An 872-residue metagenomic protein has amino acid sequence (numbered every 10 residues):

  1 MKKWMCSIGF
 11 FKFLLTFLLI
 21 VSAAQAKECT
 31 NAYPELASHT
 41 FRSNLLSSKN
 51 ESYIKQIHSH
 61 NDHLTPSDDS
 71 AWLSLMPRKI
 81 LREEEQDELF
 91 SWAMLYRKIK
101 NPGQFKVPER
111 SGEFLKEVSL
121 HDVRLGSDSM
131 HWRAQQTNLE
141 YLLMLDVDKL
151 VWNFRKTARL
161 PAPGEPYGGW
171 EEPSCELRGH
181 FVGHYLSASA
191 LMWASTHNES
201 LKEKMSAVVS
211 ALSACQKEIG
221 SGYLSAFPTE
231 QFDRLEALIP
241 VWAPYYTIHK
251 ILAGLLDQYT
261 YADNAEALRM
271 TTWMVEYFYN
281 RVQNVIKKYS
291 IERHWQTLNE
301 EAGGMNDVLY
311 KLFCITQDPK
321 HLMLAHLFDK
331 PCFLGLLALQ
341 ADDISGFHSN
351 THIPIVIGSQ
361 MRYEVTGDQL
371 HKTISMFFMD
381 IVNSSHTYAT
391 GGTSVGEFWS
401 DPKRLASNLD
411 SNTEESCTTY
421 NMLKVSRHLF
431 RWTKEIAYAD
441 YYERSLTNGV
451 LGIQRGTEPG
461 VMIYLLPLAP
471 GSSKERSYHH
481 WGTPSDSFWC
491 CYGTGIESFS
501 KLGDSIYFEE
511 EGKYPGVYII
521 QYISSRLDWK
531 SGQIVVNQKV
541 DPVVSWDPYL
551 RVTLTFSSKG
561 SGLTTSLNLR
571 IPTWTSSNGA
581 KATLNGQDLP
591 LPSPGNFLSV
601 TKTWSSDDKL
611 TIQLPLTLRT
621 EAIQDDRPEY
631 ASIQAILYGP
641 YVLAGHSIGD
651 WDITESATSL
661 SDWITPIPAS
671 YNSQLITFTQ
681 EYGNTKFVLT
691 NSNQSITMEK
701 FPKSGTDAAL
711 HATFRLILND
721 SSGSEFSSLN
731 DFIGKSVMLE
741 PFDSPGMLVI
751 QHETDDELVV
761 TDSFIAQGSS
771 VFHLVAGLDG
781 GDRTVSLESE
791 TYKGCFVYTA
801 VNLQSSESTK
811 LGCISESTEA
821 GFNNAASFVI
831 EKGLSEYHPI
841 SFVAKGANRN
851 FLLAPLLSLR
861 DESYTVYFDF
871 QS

Functional and structural regions predicted by a protein language model:
M1-L15: Classical eukaryotic N-terminal signal peptides for Sec-dependent ER targeting/secretion, especially the positively
T16-T30: N-terminal signal peptide
K27-E199, E203, D233-Y261, N299-K320 (+5 more regions): Aromatic (Trp/Tyr) and acidic
E28-S52, Q56-P77, S375, D440-I453 (+10 more regions): C-terminal beta-rich recognition modules with glycine/proline-rich loops and embedded aromatic residues
E230-W242, L268-N299: Asp-box/WD-like beta-propeller blade repeats and closely related beta-sheet repeat scaffolds
T583-L591, G639: Short strand-turn-strand beta-turns centered on an Asx-Gly dipeptide
Q674-I676, F687-T690, L758-S835: Extracellular glycan/ECM-engagement signal in secreted proteins
Y682-E699, E740-E757, T791-S805: A structural signal for the beta-strand cores of small, secreted beta-rich domains
